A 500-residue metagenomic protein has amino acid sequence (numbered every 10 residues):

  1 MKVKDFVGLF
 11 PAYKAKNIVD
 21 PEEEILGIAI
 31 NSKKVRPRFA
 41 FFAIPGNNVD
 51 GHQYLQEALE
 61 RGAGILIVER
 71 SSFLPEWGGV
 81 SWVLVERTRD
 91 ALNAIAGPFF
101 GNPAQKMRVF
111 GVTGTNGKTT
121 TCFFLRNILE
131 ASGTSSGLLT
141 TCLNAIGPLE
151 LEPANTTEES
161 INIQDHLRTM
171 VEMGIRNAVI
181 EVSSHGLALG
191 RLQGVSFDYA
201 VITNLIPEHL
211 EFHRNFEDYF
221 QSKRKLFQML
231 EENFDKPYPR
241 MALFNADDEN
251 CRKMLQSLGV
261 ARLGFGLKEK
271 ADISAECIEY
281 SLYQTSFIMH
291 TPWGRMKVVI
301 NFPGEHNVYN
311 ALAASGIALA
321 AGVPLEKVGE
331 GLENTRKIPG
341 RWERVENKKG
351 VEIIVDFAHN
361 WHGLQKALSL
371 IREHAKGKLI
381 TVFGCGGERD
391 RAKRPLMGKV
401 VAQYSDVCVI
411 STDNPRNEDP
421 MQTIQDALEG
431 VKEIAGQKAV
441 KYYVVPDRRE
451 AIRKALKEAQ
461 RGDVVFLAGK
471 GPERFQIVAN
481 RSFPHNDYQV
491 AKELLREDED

Functional and structural regions predicted by a protein language model:
M1-A15, P37-A40, A313-E326, E330-G340 (+1 more regions): ATP-dependent carboxylate-amine ligase
M1-A94, P98, E249, A271-E276 (+4 more regions): N-terminal leader/targeting and accessory segments in enzymes
A40, I65, Y199, M241 (+2 more regions): Well-ordered beta-strand positions
N48, H52-Y54, L189, E211-D218 (+3 more regions): Glycine/threonine-rich flexible loop motifs
G64-R70, A242-A246, V382-F383, D406-D413: Short internal beta-strands
V68-S71, V182, N204, T412 (+1 more regions): Short secondary-structure boundary segments
L74-G78, Y199-I353, G430-Y443: Acidic, Mg2+-coordinating active-site environments of NTP-dependent enzymes
A91-A246, N250-L258, L312, H374-A375 (+1 more regions): Phosphate-binding loop of NTP-binding sites
